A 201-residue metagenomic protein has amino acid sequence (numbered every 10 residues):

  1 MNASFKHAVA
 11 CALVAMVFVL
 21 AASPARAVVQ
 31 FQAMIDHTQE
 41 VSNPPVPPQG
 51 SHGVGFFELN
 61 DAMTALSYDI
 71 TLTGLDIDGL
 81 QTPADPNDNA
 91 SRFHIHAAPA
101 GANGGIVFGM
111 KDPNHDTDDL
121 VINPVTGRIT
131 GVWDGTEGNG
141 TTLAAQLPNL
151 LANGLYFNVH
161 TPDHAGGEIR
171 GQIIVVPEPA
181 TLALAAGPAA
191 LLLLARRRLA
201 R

Functional and structural regions predicted by a protein language model:
N2-A12, A180: Bacterial N-terminal signal peptides that target proteins for export
C11-L20: Bacterial N-terminal signal peptides
R26-F93, A97-V175: Metal-centered catalytic cores of metalloenzymes
E178-R196: A short, hydrophobic C-terminal helix/tail in secreted or cell-surface proteins
R198-R201: Short, charged juxtamembrane terminal tails flanking transmembrane helices
